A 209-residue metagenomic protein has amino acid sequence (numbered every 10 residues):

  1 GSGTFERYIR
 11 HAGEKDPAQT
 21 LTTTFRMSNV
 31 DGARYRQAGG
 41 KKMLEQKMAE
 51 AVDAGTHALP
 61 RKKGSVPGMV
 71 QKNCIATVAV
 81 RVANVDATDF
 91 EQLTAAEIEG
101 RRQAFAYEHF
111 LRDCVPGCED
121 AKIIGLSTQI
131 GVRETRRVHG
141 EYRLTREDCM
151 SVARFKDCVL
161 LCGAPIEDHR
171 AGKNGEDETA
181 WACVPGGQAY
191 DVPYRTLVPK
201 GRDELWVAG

Functional and structural regions predicted by a protein language model:
S2-A208: Flavin (FAD/FMN)-binding glycine-rich loop and adjacent Rossmann-like elements that form
